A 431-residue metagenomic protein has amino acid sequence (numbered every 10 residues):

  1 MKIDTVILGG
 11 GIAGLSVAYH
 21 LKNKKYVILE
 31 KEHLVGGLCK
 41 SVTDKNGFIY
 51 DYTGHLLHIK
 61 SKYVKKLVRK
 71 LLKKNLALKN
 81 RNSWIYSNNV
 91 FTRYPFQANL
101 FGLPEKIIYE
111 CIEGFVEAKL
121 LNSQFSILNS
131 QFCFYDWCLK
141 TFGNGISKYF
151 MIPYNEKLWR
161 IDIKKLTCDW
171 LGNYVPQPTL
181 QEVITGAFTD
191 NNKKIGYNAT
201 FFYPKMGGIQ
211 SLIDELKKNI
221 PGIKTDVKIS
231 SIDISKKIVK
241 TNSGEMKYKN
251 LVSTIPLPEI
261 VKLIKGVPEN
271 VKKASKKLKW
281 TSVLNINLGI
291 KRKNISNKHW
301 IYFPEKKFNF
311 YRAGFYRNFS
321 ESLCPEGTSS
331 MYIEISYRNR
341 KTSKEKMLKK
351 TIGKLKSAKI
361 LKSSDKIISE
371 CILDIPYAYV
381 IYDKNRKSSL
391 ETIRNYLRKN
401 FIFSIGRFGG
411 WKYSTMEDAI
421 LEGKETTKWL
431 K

Functional and structural regions predicted by a protein language model:
I3-I28: N-terminal Rossmann-like FAD-binding beta1-loop-alpha1 element of flavoenzymes
V6-L8, L29, M246-I260: Short hydrophobic core segments
K22-K45: Glycine-rich FAD pyrophosphate-binding loop
N46-L121: Dinucleotide-binding Rossmann-like beta1-alpha1 core, especially the glycine-rich loop that anchors the ADP
V90, F101, I107-I108, I112-V116 (+3 more regions): Active-site/ligand-binding neighborhood in enzyme catalytic cores
Y248-N250, P258-F403: C-terminal segments that line or cap access tunnels to active or ligand-binding sites in enzymes and enzyme-associated
I393-S414, A419-E422: Short FAD-binding loop at a beta-strand-to-alpha-helix junction that anchors the flavin cofactor in diverse
I420-K431: Internal hydrophobic alpha-helix adjacent to the cofactor/substrate pocket in enzyme cavities
